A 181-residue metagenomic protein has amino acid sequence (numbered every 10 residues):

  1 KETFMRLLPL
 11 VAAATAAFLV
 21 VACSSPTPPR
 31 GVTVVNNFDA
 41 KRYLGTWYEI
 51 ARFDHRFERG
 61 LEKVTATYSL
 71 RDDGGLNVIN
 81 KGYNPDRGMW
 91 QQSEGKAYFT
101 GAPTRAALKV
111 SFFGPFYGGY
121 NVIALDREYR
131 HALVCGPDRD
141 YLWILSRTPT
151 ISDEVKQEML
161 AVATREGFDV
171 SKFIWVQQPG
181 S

Functional and structural regions predicted by a protein language model:
K1-F4: Short, Lys/Arg-enriched N-terminal segments with co-localized hydrophobic residues within the first ~10-30 amino acids
R6-P9, F18-S181: A beta-rich soluble binding module of mature secreted/lumenal proteins
